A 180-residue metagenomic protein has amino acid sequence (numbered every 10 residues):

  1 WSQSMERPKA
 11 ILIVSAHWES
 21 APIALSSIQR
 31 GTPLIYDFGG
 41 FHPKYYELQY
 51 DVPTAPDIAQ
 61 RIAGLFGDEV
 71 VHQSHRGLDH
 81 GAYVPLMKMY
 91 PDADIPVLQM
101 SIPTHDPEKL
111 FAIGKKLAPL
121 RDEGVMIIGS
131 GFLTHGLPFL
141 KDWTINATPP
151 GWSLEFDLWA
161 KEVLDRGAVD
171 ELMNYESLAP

Functional and structural regions predicted by a protein language model:
W1-Q73: A short aromatic-anchored loop/beta-hairpin motif
Q3-M5, M89-A93, P119: Solvent-exposed alpha-helices and their adjacent loops that cap or buttress functional pockets in soluble metabolic
A10-A16, M100, L120-L133: Beta-strand elements within well-structured catalytic alpha/beta cores of enzymes that handle phosphate/sulfate esters
S15, H72-L78, L172-L178: Acidic carboxylate-rich catalytic motifs and surrounding loops in phosphoryl-/glycosyl-chemistry enzymes
H17, H80, H135: Histidine-centered active-site/metal-ligand motif
Y36-H42, M89-L98, M173: Short, basic/glycine-rich phosphate-binding loops at helix/coil junctions that contact nucleotide phosphates
I58-L110: Internal, conserved structured core segments that host functional sites
H105, A112, K116-M126, L133-P180: Surface-exposed, charge/polar-rich loops and edge strands
